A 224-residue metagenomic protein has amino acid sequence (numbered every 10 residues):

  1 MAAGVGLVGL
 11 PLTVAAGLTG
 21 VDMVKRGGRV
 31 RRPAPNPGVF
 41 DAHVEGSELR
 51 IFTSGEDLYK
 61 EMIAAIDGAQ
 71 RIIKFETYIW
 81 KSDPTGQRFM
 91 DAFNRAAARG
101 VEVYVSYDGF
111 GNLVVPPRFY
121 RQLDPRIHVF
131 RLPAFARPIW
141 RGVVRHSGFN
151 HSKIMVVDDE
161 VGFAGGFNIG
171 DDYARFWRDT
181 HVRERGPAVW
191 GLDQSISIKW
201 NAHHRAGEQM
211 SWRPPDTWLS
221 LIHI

Functional and structural regions predicted by a protein language model:
M1-F130, A136-I222: Charged, low-complexity intrinsically disordered terminal segments
